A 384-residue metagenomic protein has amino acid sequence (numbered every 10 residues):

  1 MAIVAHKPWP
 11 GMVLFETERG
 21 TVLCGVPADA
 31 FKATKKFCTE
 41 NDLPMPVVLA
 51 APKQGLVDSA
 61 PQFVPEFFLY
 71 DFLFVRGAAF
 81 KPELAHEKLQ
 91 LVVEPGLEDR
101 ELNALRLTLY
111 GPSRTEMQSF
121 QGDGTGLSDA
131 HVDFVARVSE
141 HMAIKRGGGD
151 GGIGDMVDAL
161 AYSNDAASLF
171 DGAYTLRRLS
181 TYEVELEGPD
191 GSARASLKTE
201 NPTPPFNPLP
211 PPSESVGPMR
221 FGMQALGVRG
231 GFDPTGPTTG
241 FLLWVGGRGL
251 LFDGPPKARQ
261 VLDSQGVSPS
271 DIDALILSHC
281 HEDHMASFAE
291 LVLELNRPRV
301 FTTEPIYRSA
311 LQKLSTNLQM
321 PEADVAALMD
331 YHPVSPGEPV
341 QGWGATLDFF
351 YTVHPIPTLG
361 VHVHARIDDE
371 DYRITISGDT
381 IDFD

Functional and structural regions predicted by a protein language model:
M1, W9-T21, G25-G231, T235-V245 (+1 more regions): Metal-dependent phosphodiesterase/nuclease catalytic metal-binding core
K32-F72, K81, P256-P305: Active-site metal-binding motif and surrounding structural segment of the metallo-beta-lactamase
T238-T239, Q265-S268, E290-L293, L314-N317 (+1 more regions): Short, glycine/charged-enriched secondary-structure capping and boundary segments
G246-L250, N296-R299, I374: Short active-site oxyanion
D253: Catalytic Cys-His active-site segments of thiol-dependent hydrolases/isopeptidases
C280-A286, R308-S309, P355-P357, I381-F383: Active-site environment of divalent metal-dependent phosphoester hydrolases
I306-P333: Active-site neighborhood of divalent metal-dependent phosphoester bond hydrolases
